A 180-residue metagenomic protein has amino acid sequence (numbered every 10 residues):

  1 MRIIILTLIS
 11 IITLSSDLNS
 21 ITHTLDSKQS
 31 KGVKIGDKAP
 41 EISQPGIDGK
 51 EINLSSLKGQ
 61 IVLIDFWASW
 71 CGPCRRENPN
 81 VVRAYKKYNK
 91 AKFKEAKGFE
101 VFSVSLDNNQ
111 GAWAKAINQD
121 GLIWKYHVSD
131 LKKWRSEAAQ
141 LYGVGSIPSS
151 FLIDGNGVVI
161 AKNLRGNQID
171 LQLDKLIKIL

Functional and structural regions predicted by a protein language model:
M1-S27, L180: Bacterial Sec-dependent N-terminal signal peptides
I21-S55, K178-I179: N-terminal "domain-start" segment that seeds a small globular fold
P45, F102, D107, A114-S149: Short, internal strand/loop/helix patches that form the active-site neighborhood or redox-interaction surface
L54-R75: Short active-site neighborhood of thiol/selenol oxidoreductases, capturing the structured segment around
I61-V62, F99, P148: Alpha/beta-hydrolase fold active-site loops
I64, W113, H127, G157: Hydrophobic, well-ordered secondary-structure elements that form the walls of internal hydrophobic environments
R76-S103: Conserved helix-turn-beta segment immediately C-terminal to the redox Cys motif in thioredoxin-like folds
I147-L180: Thiol-/selenol-based redox modules, centered on thioredoxin-like and closely related oxidoreductase domains
